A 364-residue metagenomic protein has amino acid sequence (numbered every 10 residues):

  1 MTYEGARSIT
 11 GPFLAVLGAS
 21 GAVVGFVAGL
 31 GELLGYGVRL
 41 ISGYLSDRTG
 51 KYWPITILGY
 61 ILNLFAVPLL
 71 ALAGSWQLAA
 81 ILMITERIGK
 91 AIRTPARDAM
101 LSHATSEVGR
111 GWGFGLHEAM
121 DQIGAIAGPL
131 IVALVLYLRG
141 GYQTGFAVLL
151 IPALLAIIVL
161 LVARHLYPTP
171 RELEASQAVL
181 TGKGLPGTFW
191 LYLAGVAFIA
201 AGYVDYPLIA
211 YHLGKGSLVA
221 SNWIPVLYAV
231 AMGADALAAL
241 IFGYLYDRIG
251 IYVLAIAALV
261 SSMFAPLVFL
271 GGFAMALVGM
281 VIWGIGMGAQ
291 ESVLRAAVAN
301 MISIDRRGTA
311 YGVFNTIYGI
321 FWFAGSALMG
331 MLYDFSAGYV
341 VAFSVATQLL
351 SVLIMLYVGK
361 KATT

Functional and structural regions predicted by a protein language model:
M1-L33, L191-A220, I224: Helix-loop boundary and gating motifs at the non-cytosolic
V38-K51, L136, A238-G250, Y333: Helix-to-loop junctions at the C-terminal end of transmembrane segments in multipass secondary transporters
P54-P68, L150, Y252-L267: Structural signature of the two symmetry-related core transmembrane helices
L69-M83, V268-G279: Helix-loop junctions at membrane interfaces in 12-TM secondary transporters
L82-I123: Cytoplasmic helix-loop-helix junction between adjacent transmembrane helices in 12-TM secondary transporters
T144-L161, V340-L356: Symmetry-related core transmembrane helices of the 12-TM Major Facilitator Superfamily/SLC fold
V162-G182: Flexible cytoplasmic inter-helical loops of multi-pass small-molecule transporters
G250-L294: C-terminal transmembrane helical hairpin of 12-TM major facilitator-type secondary transporters
